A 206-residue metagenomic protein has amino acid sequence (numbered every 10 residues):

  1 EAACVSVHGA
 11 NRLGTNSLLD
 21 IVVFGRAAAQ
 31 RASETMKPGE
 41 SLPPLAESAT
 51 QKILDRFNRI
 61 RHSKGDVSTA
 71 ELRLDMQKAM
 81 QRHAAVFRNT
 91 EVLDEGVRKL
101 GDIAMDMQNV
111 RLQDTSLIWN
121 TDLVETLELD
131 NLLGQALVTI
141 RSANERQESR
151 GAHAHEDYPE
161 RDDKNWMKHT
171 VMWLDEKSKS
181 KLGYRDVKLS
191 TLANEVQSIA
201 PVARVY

Functional and structural regions predicted by a protein language model:
A2-Y206: Glycine- and aromatic-enriched mobile tails/lids
